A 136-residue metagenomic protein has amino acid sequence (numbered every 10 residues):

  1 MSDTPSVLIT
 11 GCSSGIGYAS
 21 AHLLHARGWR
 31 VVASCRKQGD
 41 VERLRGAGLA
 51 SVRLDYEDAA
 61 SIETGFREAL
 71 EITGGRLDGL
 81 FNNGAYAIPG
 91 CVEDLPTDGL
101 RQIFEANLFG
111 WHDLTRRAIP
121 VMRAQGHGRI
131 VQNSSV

Functional and structural regions predicted by a protein language model:
S13-S14: Conserved glycine-rich cofactor-binding loop
A47-A60: Rossmann-fold cofactor-recognition segment
S51, L95, I103-F104: A hydrophobic alpha-helix adjacent to the NAD(P)-binding/active-site core of NAD(P)-dependent oxidoreductases, strongly
N83-I88: Conserved NAD(P)H cofactor-binding loop of Rossmann-fold oxidoreductase domains
C91-V92, G99-R101: Substrate-binding pocket helix/loop in short-chain dehydrogenase/reductase
T115-R116: A short, exposed helix-loop element centered on a Lys and neighboring polar residues
S135: Residue(s) in the substrate-gating loop at a strand-loop-helix junction that position the organic substrate next
